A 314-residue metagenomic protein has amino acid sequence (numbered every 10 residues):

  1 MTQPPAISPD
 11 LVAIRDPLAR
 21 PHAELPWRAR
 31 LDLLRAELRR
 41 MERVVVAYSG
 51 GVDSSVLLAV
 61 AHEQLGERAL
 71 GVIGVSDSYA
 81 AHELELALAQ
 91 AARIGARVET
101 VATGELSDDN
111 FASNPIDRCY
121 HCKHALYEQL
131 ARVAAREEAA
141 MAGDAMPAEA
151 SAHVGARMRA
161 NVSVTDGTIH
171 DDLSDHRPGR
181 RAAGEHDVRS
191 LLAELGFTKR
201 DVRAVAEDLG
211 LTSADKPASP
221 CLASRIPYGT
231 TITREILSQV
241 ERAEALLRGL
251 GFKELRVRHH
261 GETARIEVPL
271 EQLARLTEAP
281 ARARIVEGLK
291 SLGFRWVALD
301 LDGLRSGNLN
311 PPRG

Functional and structural regions predicted by a protein language model:
T2-D208, A264, A283-F294, L299 (+1 more regions): ATP-dependent adenylation/nucleotidyltransferase module used to activate substrates
L31, T233-V240, E278, R282: Generic alpha-helical secondary structure
A47, C221, E267: Conserved beta-strand segments that form the floor/walls of ligand-binding pockets within enzyme and binding domains
A193-L247, G251-R256: Mid-to-C-terminal catalytic subdomains of enzymes that bind/position adenosyl phosphate moieties or nucleic-acid
R225-P227, T263-R265, G307: A short beta-alpha structural unit
G251-H260, D300-L304: C-terminal boundary motif of the adenylate-forming
G261, R265-E278: A short interface-forming secondary-structure element
G307-G314: Short, low-order "capping/linker" segments at domain edges
